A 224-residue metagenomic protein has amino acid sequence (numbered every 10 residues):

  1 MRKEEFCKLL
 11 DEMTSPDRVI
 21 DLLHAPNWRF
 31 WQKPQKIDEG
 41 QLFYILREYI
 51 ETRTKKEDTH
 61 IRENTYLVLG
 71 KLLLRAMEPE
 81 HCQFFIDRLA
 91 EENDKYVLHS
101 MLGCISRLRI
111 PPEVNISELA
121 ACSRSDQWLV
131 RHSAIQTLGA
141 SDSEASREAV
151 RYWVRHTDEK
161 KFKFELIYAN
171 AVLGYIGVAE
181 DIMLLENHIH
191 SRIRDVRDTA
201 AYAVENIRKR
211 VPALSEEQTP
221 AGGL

Functional and structural regions predicted by a protein language model:
M1-D11, K36-R53, R75-A90, I110-R124 (+3 more regions): Amphipathic alpha-helical scaffolding segments comprising HEAT/armadillo-like alpha-solenoid repeats
M1-R29: N-terminal "cap/leader" segments of large eukaryotic alpha-helical scaffolds
T14, T52-T54, T59, T65 (+4 more regions): Residue-identity detector for threonine
S15-D17, E57-D58, N93-D94, D126-Q127 (+2 more regions): Short inter-helical turns and helix N-cap capping residues of alpha-solenoid HEAT/ARM repeat scaffolds
V19-G40, H60-A76, K95-P111, L129-S143 (+3 more regions): Structural detector for internal amphipathic alpha-helices that build alpha-solenoid repeat scaffolds
